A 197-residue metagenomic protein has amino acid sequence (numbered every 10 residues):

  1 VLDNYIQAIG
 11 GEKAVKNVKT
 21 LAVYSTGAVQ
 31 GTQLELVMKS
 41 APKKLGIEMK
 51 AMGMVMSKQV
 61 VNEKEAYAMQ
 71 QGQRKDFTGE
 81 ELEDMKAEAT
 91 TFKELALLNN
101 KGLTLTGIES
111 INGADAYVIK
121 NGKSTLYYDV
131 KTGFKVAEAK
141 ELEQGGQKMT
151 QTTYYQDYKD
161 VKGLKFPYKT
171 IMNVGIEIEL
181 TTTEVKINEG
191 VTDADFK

Functional and structural regions predicted by a protein language model:
V1, Q7, E63-G122, E143-M149 (+1 more regions): Flexible, processing/modification-adjacent segments and terminal tails in exported/periplasmic/extracellular proteins
D3-Q73, G102-T104: N-terminal mature ectodomain segment of secretory-pathway/periplasmic proteins
A14, L36-M38, K75-D76, E80 (+3 more regions): Low-complexity, Gly/Pro
T32-L36, M56-Q59, K75, S124 (+2 more regions): Short beta-strand segments
S40, E109-S110, D157-D160: Short, low-complexity Ser/Thr-rich regulatory SLiMs
M52-V55, R74-D76, F134-K135, E143-Q144: Short, surface-exposed beta-strand-loop junctions and turns on beta-sheet-rich folds
A114-K197: Gly/Pro-enriched, hydrophobic low-complexity segments that function as extracytoplasmic propeptides/linkers
